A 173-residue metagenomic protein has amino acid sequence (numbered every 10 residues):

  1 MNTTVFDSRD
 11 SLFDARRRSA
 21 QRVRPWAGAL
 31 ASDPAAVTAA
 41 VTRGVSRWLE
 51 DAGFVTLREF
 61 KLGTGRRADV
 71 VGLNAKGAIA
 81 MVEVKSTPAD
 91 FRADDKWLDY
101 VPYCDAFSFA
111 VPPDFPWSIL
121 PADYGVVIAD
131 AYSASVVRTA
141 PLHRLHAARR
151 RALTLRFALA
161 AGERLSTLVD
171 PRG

Functional and structural regions predicted by a protein language model:
M1-R58, T64, I119-G173: Non-catalytic C-terminal interaction segments of nucleic acid-processing enzymes
V41, R66, R92-K96: Amphipathic coiled-coil/heptad-repeat helices and related helical stalk/stem segments that mediate oligomerization
L49-E50, N74-A75, V101-P102: Flexible, charged surface loops at secondary-structure boundaries
A52-F54, A78, D105: Short coil/turn segments at beta-strand junctions that form active-site/ligand-binding loops
K61, V71, K85: Anionic group-transfer/hydrolysis microenvironments
L62-G65, P88: A short, well-structured beta->alpha microelement
A68-M81: Active-site beta-strand-loop-beta-strand hairpin of nuclease catalytic cores that positions key catalytic residues
K85-D130: Catalytic cores of nucleic-acid endonucleases
